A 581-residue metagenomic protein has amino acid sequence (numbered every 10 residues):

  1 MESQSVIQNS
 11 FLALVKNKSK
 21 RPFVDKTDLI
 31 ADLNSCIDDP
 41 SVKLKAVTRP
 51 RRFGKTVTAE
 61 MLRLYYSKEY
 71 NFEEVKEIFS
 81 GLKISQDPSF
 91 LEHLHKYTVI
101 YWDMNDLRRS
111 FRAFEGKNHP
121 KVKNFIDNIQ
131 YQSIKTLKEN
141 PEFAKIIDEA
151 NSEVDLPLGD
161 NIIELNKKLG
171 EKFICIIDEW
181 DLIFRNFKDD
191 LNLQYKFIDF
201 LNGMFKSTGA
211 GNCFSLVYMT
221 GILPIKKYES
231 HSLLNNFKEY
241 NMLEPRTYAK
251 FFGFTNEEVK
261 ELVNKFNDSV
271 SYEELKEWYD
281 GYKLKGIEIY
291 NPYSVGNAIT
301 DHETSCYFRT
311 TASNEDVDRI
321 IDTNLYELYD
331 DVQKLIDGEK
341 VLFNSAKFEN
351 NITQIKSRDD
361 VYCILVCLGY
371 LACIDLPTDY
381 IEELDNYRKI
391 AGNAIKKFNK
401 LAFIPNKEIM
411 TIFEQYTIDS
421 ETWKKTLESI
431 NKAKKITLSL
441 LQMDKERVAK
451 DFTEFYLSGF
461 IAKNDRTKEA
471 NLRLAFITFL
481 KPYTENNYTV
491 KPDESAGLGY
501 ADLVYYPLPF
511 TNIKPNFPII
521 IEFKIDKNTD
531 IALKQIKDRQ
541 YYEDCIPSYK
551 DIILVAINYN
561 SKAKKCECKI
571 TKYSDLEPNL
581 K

Functional and structural regions predicted by a protein language model:
E2-N34: N-terminal pre-Walker A segment at the start of P-loop NTPase domains
D25, S67-K138: P-loop NTPase motor core
K43-M61: Walker A/P-loop nucleotide-binding motif
E139-I177, M204-S207, G211: Mid-core helix/loop region of P-loop NTP-binding domains shared across ATPases and GTPases
N161-N166, Q194-V217, Y541-D544: Substrate-engagement module of ASCE P-loop NTPases
I174-D178, S215-I222: Structural recognition of the conserved hydrophobic beta-strand(s) that form the central parallel beta-sheet of P-loop
E229-N235, Y240-A298: Amphipathic alpha-helical segments of the small helical/lid subdomains adjacent to P-loop NTPase cores
Y290-A532, D538, D551, E567-K581: Extended alpha-helical interface modules used as scaffolds for assembling large macromolecular complexes
